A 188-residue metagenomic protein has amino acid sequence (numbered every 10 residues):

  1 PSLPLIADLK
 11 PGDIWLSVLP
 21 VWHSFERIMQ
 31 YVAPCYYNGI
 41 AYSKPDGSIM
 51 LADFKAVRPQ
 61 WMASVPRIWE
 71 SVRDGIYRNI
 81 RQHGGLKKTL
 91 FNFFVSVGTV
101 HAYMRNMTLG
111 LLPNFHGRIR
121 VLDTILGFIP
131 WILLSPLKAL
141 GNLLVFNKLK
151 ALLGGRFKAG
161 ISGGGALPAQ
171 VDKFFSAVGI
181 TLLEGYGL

Functional and structural regions predicted by a protein language model:
S2-S17, V21-F146, T181: Conserved AMP-binding/adenylation subdomain of ANL enzymes
R67, I119-L126, K158, G163-V171 (+1 more regions): Conserved A3 ("GATE") glycine/threonine-rich loop of ANL adenylate-forming enzymes
L144-A159: Membrane-proximal helix-turn-helix segments that form the acceptor-binding/catalytic region of lipid-linked
